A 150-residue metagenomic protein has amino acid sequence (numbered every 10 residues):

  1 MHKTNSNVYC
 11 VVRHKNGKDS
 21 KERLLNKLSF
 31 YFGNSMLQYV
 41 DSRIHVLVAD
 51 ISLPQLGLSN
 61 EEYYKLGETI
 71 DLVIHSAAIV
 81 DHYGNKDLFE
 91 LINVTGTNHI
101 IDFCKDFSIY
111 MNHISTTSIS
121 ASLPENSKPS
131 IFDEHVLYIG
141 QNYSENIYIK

Functional and structural regions predicted by a protein language model:
M1-I79, K86: N-terminal Rossmann/SDR dinucleotide-binding element
G67, L72-S76, Y83-L91, T95-K150: Conserved Rossmann-fold NAD(P)-dependent oxidoreductase catalytic core, especially the SDR/UDP-sugar
